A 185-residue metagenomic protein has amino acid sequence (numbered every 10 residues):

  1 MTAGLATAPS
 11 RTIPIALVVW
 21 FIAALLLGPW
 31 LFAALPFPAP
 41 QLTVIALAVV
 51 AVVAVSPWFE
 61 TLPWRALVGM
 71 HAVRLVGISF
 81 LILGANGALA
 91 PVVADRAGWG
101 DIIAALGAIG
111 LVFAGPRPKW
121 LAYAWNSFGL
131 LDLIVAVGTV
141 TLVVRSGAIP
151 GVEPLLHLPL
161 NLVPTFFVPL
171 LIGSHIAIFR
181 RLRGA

Functional and structural regions predicted by a protein language model:
T2-A3, A54-W64, G110-A124, V143-A148 (+1 more regions): Juxtamembrane membrane-water interface segments of multi-pass membrane proteins, especially cytoplasmic-side
T2-L17, G184-A185: N-terminal membrane topogenic signal
L25-A34, F80-L89, T141-A148: Juxtamembrane "helix-exit" motif on the non-cytosolic side of transmembrane helices
A34-A90: A glycine-rich, hydrophobic loop/mini-helix early in the fold
V44-V55, I103-V112, V163-R180: Hydrophobic cores of alpha-helical transmembrane segments in multi-pass inner/ER membrane proteins, independent
V68-A122: Membrane-proximal helix-loop-helix units in multi-pass membrane proteins
A124-V137: Hydrophobic alpha-helical membrane-insertion segments
V144-V163: Short, membrane-exposed interhelical loops at transmembrane-helix boundaries
